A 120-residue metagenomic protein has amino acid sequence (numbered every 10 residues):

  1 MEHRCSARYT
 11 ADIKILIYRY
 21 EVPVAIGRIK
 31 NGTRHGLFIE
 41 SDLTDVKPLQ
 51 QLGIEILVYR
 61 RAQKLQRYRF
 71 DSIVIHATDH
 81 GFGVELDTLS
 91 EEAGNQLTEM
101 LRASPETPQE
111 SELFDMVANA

Functional and structural regions predicted by a protein language model:
M1-G32, D42, R102-A120: N-terminal helix initiation/capping motif
Y9-I15, D45-R61: Short coil-to-beta transition motif at edge beta-strands of beta-rich domains
Y18-D45, Q51-G53, T78-G83: Short strand-loop-strand
Y20, Y59-R61, A77, L89-E92: Short coil/turn motifs at secondary-structure junctions
P23-V24, L65-R69: Short, mixed charged/polar active-site loops that provide acid/base catalysis or chelate metal/phosphate cofactors
N31, V74-H76, T88: A residue-level detector for short acidic-glycine micro-motifs
D42-K47, V84-P105: Short solvent-exposed strand/turn elements
R67-D79: Short beta-strand and beta-hairpin "edge-sheet" elements
